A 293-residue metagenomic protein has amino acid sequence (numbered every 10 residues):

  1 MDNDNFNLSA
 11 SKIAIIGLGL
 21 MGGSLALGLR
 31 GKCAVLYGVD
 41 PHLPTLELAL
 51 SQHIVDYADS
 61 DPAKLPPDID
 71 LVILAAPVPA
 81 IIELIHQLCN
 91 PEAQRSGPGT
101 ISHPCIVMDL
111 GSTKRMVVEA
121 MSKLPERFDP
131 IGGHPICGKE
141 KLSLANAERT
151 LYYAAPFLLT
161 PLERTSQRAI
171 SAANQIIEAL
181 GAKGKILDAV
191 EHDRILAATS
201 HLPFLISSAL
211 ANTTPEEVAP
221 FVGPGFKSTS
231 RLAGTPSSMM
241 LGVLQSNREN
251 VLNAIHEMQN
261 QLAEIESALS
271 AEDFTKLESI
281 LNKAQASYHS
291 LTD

Functional and structural regions predicted by a protein language model:
D2-P67, L71: NAD(P)+-binding Rossmann beta1-loop-alpha1 motif at the extreme N-terminus of oxidoreductases
K12, V35, D129, P156 (+1 more regions): Residues at the starts of beta-strands that form the adenosine-phosphate
P44-T45, A80, K114-V117: Conserved short alpha-helix immediately C-terminal to the canonical SAM/SAH-binding motif I of Rossmann-like
V72-I73, M108: N-terminal Rossmann-like NAD(P) cofactor-binding module of classical short-chain dehydrogenase/reductase
L84-A145: Rossmann-like NAD(P)(H) cofactor-binding subdomain of soluble oxidoreductases
R149-G234: Internal alpha-helical scaffold of NAD(P)-dependent oxidoreductase catalytic cores
E217-S287: Interdomain hinge/lid region at the active-site interface of Rossmann-like NAD(P)-dependent oxidoreductases
